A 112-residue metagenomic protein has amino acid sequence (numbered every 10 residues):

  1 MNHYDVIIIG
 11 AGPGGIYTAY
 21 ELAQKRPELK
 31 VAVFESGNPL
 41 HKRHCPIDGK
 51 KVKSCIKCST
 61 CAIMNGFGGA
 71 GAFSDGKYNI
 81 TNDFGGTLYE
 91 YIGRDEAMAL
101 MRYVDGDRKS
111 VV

Functional and structural regions predicted by a protein language model:
M1, E28, K109-V111: Polar low-complexity intrinsically disordered regions
M1-G14, A32-F34: Beta1/beta-strand and adjacent pyrophosphate-binding region of the FAD-binding site in flavoprotein oxidoreductases
H3-D5, E28, G68-G69: A generic hydrophobic-helix recognition signal that picks specific residues within alpha-helical hydrophobic
I8-G10, T18, G76: Conserved structural-core and active-site-/substrate-pathway-adjacent residues in large, well-folded domains of enzymes
A19, A23: Gly/Ala-rich phosphate-binding loop of Rossmann-like dinucleotide-binding domains, activating on the conserved
Q24-K30: Conserved S-adenosyl-L-methionine
K30-V31, L88: Short linear functional motifs in flexible/disordered or boundary regions
S36-V112: Conserved N-terminal/central alpha/beta ligand/cofactor-binding core
